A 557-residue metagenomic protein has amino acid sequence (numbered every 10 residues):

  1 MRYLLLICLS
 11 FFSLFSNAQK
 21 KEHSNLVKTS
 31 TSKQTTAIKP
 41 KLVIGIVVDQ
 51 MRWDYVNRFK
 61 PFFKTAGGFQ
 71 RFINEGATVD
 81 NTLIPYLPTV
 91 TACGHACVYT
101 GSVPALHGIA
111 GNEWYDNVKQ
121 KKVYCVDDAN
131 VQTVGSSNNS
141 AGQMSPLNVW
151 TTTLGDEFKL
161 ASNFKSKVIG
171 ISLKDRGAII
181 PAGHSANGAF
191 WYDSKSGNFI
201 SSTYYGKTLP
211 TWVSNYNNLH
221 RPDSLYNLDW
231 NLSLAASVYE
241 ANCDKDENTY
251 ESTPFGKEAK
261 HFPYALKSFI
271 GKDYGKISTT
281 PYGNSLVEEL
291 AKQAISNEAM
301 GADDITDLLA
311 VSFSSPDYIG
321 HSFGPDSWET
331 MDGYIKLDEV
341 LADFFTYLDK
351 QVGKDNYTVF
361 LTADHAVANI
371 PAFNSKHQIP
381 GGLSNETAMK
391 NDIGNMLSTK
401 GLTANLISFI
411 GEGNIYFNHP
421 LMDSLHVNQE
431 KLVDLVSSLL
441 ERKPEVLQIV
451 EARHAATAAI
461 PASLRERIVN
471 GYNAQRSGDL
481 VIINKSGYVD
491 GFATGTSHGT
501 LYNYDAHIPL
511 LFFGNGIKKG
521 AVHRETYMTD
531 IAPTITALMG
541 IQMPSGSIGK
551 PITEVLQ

Functional and structural regions predicted by a protein language model:
M1-Q34: Bacterial Sec-dependent N-terminal signal peptides
E22-G76: Active-site-proximal N-terminal segment of extracellular/periplasmic enzymes that hydrolyze or transfer
T29-T31, I277-D303, P316-Y357, D434-L435 (+1 more regions): A long, amphipathic alpha-helix that forms part of the scaffold/cap immediately adjacent to metal-dependent active
P40-R52, F72, V98, F158 (+7 more regions): Beta-strand elements within well-structured catalytic alpha/beta cores of enzymes that handle phosphate/sulfate esters
N57-L106, K167-I171: Short, structured active-site-proximal loop/turn typified by the sulfatase FGly-forming signature C/S-X-P-X-R
N81, V90, E113-G142, T151 (+9 more regions): Secreted, luminal/periplasmic, and some membrane-associated catalytic domains that remodel anionic oxygen-ester
V103, I109-I305, S314-H321, P444-E445: His/Asp/Glu-rich, glycine-adjacent segments that coordinate divalent cations and/or stabilize oxyanion chemistry on
T387-V427, S497-M539, T553-L556: Substrate-binding rim/cap in mid-to-C-terminal beta-strand-loop elements of soluble/periplasmic
